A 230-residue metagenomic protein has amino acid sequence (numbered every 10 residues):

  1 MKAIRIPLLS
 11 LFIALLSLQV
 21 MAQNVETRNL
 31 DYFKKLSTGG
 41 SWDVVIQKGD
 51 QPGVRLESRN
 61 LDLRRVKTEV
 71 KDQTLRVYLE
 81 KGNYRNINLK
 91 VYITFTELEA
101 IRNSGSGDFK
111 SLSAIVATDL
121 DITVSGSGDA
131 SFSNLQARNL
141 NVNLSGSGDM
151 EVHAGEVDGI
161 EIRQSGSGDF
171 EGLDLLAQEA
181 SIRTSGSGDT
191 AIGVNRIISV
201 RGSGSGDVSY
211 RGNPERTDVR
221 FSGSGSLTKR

Functional and structural regions predicted by a protein language model:
M1-R230: Intrinsically disordered, low-complexity terminal regions
